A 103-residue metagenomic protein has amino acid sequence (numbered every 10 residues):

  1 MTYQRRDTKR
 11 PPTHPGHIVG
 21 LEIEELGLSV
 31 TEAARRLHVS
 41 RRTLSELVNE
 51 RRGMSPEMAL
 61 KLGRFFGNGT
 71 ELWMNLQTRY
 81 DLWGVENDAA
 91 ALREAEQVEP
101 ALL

Functional and structural regions predicted by a protein language model:
M1-R6, A101-L103: Intrinsically disordered, low-complexity and often Lys/Arg-enriched segments
Y3-L28, N75: A short, Lys/Arg-rich alpha-helix, primarily the initiator
E24, R35, R64: Short polybasic/polar patches that bind polyanions
L28-S45: Short alpha-helical DNA-recognition segment
S40, R51, F66, Q77-Y80: The DNA-recognition helices of helix-turn-helix-type DNA-binding domains
R51-F65: Short, basic-rich loop-to-helix N-cap that marks the start of a DNA-contacting helix
M74-L103: Short, charged recognition helix plus adjacent turn of helix-turn-helix-like nucleic-acid-binding domains
